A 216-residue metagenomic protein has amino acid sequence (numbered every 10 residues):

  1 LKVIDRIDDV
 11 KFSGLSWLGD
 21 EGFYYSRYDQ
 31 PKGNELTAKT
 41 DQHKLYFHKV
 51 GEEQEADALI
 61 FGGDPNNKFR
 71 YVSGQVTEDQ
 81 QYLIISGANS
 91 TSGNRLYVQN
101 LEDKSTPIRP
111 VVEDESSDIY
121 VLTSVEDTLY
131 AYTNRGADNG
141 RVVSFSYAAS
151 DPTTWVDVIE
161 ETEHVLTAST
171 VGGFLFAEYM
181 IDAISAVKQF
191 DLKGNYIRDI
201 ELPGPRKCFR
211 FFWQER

Functional and structural regions predicted by a protein language model:
L1-R216: Peripheral, non-catalytic segments that deliver or gate enzyme domains
